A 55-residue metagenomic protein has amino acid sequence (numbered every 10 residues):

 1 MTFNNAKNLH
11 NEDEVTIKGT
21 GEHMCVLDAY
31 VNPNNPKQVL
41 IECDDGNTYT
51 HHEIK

Functional and structural regions predicted by a protein language model:
M1-N11: Mixed-charge, Lys/Arg-rich low-complexity intrinsically disordered regions
A6, V31-N32: Short polar/acidic secondary-structure junctions
E22-V31: Short beta-strand-centered aromatic/proline hotspots
P36-I41: Short aromatic-glycine-enriched beta-strand elements
E42-K55: Intrinsically disordered, low-complexity, charged/polar segments
